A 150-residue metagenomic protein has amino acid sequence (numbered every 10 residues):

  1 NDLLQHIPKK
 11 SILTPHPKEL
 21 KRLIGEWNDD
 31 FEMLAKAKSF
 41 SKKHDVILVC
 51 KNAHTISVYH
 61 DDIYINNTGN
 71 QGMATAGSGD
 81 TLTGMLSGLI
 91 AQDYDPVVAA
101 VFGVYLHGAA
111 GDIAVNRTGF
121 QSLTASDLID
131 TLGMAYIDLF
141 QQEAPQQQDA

Functional and structural regions predicted by a protein language model:
N1-T68, F140-E143, Q147-A150: Glycine-rich phosphate/dinucleotide-binding loop and adjoining beta-alpha-beta core of small-molecule
K10, L89, T118: Short, flexible active-site loop motifs that bind/organize anionic cofactors or intermediates
K18, S39-K43, T75-S78, D93-Y94 (+2 more regions): Short, surface-exposed, polar/charged, turn-prone segments marking secondary-structure boundaries
L20-L23, N67-A74, T83, D112-T124: Short beta-alpha connecting loops at secondary-structure transitions that line or flank enzyme active sites
R22, T75-L106: Short, small-residue alpha-helix embedded
I24, H44-L48, I90, V104-G111 (+1 more regions): Structural signal for hydrophobic packing residues in well-ordered secondary-structure cores of soluble enzyme domains
M33-K42, P96-A110, A125-G133: Short, well-structured alpha-helical segments that form the helix of a local strand-helix-strand
G111-A150: Charged C-terminal helix
